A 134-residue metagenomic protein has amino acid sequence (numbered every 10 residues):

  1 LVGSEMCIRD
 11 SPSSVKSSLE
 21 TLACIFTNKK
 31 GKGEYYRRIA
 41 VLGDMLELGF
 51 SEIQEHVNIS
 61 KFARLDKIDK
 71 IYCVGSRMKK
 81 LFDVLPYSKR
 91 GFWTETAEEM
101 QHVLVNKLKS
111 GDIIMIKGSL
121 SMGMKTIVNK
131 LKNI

Functional and structural regions predicted by a protein language model:
S4-E5, R9-I134: ATP-dependent carboxylate-amine ligase
